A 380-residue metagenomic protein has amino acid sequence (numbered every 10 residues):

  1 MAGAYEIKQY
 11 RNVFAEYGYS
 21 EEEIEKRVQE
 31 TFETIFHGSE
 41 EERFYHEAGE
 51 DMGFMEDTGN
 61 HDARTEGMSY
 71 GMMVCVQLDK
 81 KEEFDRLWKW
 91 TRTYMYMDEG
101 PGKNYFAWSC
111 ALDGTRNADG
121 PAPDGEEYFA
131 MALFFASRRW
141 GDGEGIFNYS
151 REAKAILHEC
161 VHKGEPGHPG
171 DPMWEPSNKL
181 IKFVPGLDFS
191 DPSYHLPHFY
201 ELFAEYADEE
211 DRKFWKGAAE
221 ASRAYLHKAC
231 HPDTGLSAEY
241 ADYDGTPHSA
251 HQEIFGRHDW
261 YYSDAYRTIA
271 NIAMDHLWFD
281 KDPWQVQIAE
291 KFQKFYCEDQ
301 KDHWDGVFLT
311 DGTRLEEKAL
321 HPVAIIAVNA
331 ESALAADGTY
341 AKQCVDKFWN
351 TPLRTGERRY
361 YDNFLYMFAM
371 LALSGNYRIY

Functional and structural regions predicted by a protein language model:
A2-E30, T34, R43, H61-T65 (+5 more regions): Extended ligand-binding clefts on enzyme/binding-domain cores
R27-Y70, C75-A118: Internal amphipathic alpha-helical repeat/solenoid segments
G71, E83-F84, I146, A153 (+4 more regions): Solenoid-repeat scaffolds in large eukaryotic assemblies
M72-D79, Y128-R139, H198-E205, A270-L277 (+2 more regions): Short glycine/serine- and small hydrophobic-enriched flexible loop segments
C75, W88, L133, S150 (+6 more regions): Inward-facing hydrophobic residues that define packing positions of alpha-helical scaffold repeats
K80, K89-M97, P101-E159: Substrate-binding cleft of extracellular glycoside hydrolase catalytic domains
R212-E220, Q343-W349, Y380: Alpha-helical repeat scaffolds
K347-E357: Solenoid-like repeat scaffolds
